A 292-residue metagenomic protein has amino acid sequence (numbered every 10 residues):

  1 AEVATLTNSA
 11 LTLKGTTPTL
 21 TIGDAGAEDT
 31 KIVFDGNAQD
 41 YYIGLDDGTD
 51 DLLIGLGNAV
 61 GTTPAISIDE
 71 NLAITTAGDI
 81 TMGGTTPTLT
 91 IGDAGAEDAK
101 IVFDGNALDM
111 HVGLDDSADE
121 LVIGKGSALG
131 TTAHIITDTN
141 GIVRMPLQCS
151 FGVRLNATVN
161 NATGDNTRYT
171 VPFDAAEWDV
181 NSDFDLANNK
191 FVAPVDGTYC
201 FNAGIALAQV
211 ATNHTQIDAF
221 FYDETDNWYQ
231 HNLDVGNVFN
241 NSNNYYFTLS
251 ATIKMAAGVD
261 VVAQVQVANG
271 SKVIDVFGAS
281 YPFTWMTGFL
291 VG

Functional and structural regions predicted by a protein language model:
E2, S9-P64, E70-T132, C149 (+5 more regions): Self-maturation zones of extracellular/virion spikes and adhesins
V3, A65, H134, N188-K190 (+1 more regions): Short basic coil micro-motifs at the edges of alpha-helical modules that engage polyanionic partners
L6, L45-D47, I68, L114-D116 (+4 more regions): Generic beta-strand structural signal
D138-G292: Extracellular jelly-roll beta-sandwich "head" domains, especially the C-terminal globular C1q domain
